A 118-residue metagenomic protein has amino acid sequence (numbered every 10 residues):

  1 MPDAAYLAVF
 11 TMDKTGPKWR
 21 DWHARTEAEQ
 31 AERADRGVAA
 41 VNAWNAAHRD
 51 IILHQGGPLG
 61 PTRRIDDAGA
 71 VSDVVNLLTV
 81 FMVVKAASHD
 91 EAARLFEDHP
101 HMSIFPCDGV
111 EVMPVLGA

Functional and structural regions predicted by a protein language model:
M1-A118: Conserved, structured core segments of small domains
